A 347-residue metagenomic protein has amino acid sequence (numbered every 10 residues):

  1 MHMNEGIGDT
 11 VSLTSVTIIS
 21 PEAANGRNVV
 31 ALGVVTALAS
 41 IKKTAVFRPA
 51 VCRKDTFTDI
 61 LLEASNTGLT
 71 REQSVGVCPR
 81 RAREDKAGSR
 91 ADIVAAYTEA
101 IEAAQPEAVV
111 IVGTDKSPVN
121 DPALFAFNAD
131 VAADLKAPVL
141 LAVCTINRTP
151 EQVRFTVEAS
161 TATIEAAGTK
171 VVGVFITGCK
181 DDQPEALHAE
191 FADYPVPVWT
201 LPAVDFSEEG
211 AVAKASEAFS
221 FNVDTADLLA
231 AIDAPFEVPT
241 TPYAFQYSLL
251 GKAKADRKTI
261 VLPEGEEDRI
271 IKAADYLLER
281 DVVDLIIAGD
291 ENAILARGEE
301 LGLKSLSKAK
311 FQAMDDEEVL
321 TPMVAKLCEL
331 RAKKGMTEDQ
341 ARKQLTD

Functional and structural regions predicted by a protein language model:
H2-P239, Y243: Flexible phosphate-sensing "switch/lid" loops adjacent to ATP/NTP-binding sites across phosphate-transfer
D227-D347: Contiguous, glycine/small-aliphatic-enriched amphipathic segments in soluble metabolic enzymes
